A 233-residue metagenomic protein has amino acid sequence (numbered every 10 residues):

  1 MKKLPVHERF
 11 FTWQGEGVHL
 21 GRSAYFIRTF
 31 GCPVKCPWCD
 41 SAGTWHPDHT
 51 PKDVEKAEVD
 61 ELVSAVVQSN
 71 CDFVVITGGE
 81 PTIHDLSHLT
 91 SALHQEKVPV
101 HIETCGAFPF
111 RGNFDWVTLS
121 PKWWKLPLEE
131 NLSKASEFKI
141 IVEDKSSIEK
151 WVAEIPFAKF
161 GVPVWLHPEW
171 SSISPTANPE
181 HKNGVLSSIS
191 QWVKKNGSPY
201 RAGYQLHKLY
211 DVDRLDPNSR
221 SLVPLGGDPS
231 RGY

Functional and structural regions predicted by a protein language model:
M1-F30, V34-W38, A42-G43, R201-G203 (+4 more regions): Flexible, acidic/Gly-rich N-terminal and inter-domain linker regions that tether and position cofactor-handling modules
L4-F11, S23-A24, F30, K35-D115: Conserved Radical SAM active-site core
V63, T82-Y233: Conserved AdoMet/S-adenosylmethionine-binding subsite of the radical SAM
